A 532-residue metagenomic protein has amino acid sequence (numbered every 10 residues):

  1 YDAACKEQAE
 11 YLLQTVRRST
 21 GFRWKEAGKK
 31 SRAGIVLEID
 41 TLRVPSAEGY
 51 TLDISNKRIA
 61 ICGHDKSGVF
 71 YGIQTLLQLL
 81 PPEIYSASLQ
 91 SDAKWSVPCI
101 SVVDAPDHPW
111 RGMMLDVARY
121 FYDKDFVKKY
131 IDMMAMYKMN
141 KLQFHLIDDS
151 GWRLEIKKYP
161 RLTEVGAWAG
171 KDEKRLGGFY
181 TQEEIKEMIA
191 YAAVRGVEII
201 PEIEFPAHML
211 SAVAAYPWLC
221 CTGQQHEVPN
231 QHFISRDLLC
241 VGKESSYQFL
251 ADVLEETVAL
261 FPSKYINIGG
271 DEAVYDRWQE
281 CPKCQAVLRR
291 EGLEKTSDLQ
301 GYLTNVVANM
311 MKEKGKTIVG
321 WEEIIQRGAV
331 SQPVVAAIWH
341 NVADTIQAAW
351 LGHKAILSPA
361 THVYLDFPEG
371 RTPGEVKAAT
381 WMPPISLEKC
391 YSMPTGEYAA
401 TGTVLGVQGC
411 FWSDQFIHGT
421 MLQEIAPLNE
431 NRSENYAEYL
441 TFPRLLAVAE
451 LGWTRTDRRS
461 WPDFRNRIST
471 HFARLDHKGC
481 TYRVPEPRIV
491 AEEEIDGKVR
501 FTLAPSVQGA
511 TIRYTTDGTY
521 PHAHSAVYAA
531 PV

Functional and structural regions predicted by a protein language model:
Y1-H108, G452-W461, S469-R474, K478: Contiguous, structured surface segment used for ligand recognition
D2, G178, L239-Y247, L293-G301 (+4 more regions): Hydrophobic alpha-helical scaffolding
A4, F121-D123, D149-E155, P206-A212 (+8 more regions): Flexible loop/turn segments at secondary-structure boundaries
D107-K316: Substrate-binding cleft of carbohydrate-active enzyme catalytic domains
R111-M114, Q143, P201, C240 (+6 more regions): Structural recognition of the beta-strand scaffold that forms the well-ordered cores of secreted hydrolase catalytic
I266, K312-E322, A355-P359, R455-P462 (+1 more regions): Acidic/polar loop patches that form or flank catalytic/metal-binding clefts of enzymes that bind anionic ligands
I325-Q332, W339-H471: Conserved alpha/beta catalytic core and glycan-binding cleft of carbohydrate-active enzymes
R455, R459-V532: Short, compositionally stereotyped local motifs that mark structural "simplifiers"
